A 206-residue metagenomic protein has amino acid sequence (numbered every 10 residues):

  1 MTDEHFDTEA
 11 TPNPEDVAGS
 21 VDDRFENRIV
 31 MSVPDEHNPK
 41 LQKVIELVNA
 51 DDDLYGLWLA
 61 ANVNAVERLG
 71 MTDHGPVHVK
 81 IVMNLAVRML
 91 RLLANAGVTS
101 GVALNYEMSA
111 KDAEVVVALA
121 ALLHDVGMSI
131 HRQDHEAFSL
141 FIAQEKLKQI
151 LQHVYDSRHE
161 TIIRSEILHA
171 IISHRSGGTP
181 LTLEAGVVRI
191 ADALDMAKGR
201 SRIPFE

Functional and structural regions predicted by a protein language model:
D3-H135: Acidic/His-rich, divalent-metal-binding segments that scaffold phosphate/diphosphate chemistry
I81-N84, A121, F138, E166 (+1 more regions): Amphipathic alpha-helical interaction segments
L85-R88, L92, Q149, A193-M196: Amphipathic alpha-helical interaction surfaces
L104-M108, D156-E206: Histidine/acidic-rich helix-loop-helix segments that form or flank divalent-metal centers in metalloenzyme catalytic
V117-L119, L140, I163-H169: Short, conserved phosphate-binding/catalytic loop or strand-edge motifs used in phosphoryl-/nucleotidyl-transfer
R132-E145: Post-HEXXH active-site segment of zinc metalloproteases
K146-S157: Post-HExxH zinc-binding segment in Zn-dependent metallohydrolases
